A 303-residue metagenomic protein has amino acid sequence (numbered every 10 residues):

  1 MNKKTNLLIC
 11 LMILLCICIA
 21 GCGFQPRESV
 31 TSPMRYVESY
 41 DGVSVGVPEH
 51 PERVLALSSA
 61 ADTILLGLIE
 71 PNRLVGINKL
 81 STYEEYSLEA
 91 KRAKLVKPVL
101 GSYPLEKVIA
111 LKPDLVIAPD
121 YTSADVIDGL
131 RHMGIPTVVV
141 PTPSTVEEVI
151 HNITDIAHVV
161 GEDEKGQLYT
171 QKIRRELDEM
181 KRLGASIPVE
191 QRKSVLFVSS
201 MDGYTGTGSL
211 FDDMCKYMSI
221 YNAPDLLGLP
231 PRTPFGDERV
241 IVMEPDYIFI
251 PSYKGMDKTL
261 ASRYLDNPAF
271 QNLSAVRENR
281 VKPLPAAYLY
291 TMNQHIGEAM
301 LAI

Functional and structural regions predicted by a protein language model:
T5-P26: Sec-dependent N-terminal signal peptides of Gram-positive bacterial secreted proteins and lipoproteins
G21-T63, E164-L196: Bacterial Sec-exported substrate-binding components of ABC uptake systems
R53-L111, L115-D120, I220-A223: A short, structured surface patch at a secondary-structure boundary
S81-Y83, G206-T233: Alpha-helical, coiled-coil/dimerization segments enriched in small aliphatic residues
K97-V99, P104-A118, I135, G236-Y253: Proline-aspartate-enriched helix->loop->beta-strand connector
T122-H132, Y247-L265: A ligand-binding cleft/hinge motif common to bilobed small-molecule-binding domains
D125, P141-D155, V189-M214: Extracytoplasmic ligand-binding site segments that recognize negatively charged/polar headgroups
E148, I153-H158, Q167, Q171 (+3 more regions): Structured C-terminal subdomain patch of bacterial secreted/periplasmic proteins
